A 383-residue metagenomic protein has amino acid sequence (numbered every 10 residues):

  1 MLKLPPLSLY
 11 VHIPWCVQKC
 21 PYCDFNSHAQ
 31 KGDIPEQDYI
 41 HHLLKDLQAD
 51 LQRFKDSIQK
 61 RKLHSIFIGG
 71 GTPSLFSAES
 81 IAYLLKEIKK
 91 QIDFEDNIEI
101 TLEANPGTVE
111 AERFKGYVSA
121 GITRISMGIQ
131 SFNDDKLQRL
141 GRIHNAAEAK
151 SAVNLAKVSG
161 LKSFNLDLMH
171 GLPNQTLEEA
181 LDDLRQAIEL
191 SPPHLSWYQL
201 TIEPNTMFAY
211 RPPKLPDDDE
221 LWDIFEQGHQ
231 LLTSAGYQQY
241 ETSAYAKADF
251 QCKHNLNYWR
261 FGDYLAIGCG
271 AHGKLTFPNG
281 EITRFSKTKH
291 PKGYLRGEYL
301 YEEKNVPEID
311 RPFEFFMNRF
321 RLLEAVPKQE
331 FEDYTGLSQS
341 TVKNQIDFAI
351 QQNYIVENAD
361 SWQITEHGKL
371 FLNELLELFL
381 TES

Functional and structural regions predicted by a protein language model:
L4-P6, S27-R53, R61-L337: C-terminal scaffold of the Radical SAM
P14-S27: Local cysteine-cluster metal-coordination motifs and their immediate loop/turn environment, predominantly Fe-S cluster
Y245, A359-W362: Short, Lys/Arg-rich nucleic-acid/phosphate-binding segment
G336-F348: Short amphipathic alpha-helical interaction segments
I350-D360: A short, conserved structural fragment
W362-K369: Basic, amphipathic "hinge/linker" alpha-helix immediately C-terminal to the N-terminal HTH DNA-binding motif
K369-S383: Short, amphipathic alpha-helical interaction segments positioned at domain boundaries
